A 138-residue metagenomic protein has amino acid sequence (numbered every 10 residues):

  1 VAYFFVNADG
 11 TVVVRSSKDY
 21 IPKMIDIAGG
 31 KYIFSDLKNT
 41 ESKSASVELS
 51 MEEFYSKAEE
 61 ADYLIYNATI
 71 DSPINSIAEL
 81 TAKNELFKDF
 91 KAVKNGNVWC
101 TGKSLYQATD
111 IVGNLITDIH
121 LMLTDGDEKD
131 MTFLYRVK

Functional and structural regions predicted by a protein language model:
V1, G29-I33, E59-Y63, K94-N97: Loop/turn elements at helix/coil->beta-strand transitions in domains of secreted/extracellular proteins
V1-A28: Basic- and aromatic-lined ligand-binding clefts that recognize polyanionic substrates
A8-R15, T40-S44, E53, G102-T109: Second-shell loop/turn segments in exported
S17, D26, S56-A58, K91-K94: Extracellular/periplasmic catalytic domains that process cell-envelope and extracellular macromolecules
I21-S44, I65-A68: His/Asp/Glu-enriched short active-site or ligand-binding loop at hydrolase and phosphoryl-transfer sites
L49-E60: Short helices/loops that flank or line small-molecule/ion binding pockets
Y63-K138: Structured C-terminal subdomain patch of bacterial secreted/periplasmic proteins
